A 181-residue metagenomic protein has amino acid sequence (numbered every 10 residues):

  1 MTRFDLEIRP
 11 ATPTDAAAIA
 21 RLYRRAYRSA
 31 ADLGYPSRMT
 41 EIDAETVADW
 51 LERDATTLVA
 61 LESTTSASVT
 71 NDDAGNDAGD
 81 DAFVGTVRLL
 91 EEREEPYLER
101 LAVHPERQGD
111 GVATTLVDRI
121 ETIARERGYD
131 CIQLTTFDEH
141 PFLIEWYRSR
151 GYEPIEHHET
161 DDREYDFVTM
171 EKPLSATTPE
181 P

Functional and structural regions predicted by a protein language model:
R3-L6, P10-E106, V117-R119, I123 (+2 more regions): Acetyl-CoA-dependent GNAT
F4, A48-W50, T57-L58, D130-R150 (+1 more regions): C-terminal "cap" of GNAT-fold acetyltransferases
P96, D110, V168: Glycine-centered loop/turn positions within well-structured domains that cap or flank conserved ligand/cofactor-binding
R100, H104-V117, R125-R127, D138-E145 (+1 more regions): Conserved glycine-rich acetyl-CoA-binding loop
